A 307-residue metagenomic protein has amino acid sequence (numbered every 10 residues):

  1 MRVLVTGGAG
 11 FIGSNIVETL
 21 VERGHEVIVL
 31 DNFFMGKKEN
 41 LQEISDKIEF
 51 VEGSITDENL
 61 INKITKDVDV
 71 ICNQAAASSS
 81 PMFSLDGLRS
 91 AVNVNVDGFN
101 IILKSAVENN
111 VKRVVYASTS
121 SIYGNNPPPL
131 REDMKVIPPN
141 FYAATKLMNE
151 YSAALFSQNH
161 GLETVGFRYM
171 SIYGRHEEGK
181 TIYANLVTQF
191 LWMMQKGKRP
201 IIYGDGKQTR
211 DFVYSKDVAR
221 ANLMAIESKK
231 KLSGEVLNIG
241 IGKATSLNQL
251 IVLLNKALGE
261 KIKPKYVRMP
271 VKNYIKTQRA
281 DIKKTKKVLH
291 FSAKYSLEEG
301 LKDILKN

Functional and structural regions predicted by a protein language model:
M1-M170: N-terminal Rossmann-like NAD(P)+-binding domain of SDR-like oxidoreductases, especially those catalyzing
I16, N222-I226, L254, L301-L305: Hydrophobic "lid"/C-terminal helical patch of Rossmann-like NAD(P)-dependent dehydrogenase/epimerase domains
F141, G179, Y183, S215 (+3 more regions): Amphipathic alpha-helical segment in the mid-to-C-terminal domain of diverse UDP/GDP-sugar glycosyltransferases
L147, I172-T188, K198-R199, Y203 (+6 more regions): Glycine/proline-rich active-site loop of Rossmann-fold NAD(P)-dependent oxidoreductases
M148, S152, F156, L186 (+3 more regions): Hydrophobic alpha-helix immediately C-terminal to the catalytic Tyr-X-X-X-Lys motif of short-chain
D205, G234-L237, S246-I251, G259-T277: C-terminal "lid/loop" region of Rossmann-like NAD(P)-dependent oxidoreductases
S215, P270-S292, E299, D303: Conserved C-terminal active-site "lid" loop/helix of NAD(P)H-dependent oxidoreductases that clamps the redox cofactor
V218, N222, I239, L250 (+2 more regions): Non-catalytic, hydrophobic alpha-helical segments
